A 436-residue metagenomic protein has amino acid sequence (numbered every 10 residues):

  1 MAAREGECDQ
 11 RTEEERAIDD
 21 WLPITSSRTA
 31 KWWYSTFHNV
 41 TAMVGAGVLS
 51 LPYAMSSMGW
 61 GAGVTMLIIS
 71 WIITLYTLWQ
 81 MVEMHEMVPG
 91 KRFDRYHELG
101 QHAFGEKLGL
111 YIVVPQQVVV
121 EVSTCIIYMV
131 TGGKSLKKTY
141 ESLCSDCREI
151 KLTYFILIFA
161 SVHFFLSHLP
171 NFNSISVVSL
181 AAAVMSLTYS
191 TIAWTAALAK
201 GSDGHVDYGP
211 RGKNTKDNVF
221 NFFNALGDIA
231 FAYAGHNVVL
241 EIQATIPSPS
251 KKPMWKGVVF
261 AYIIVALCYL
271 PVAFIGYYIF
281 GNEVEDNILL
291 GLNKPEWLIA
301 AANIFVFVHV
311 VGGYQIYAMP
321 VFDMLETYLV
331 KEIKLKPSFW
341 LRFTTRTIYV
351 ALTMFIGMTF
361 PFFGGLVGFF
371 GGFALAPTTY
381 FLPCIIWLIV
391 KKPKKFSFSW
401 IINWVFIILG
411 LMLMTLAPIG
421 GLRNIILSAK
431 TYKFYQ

Functional and structural regions predicted by a protein language model:
M1-S50, T74-W79, F93: Membrane-interface "cap" regions at the ends of multi-pass membrane proteins
A3-C8, S27-T29, W33, W79 (+6 more regions): Membrane-interfacial loop- and helix-cap regions that link adjacent transmembrane helices in polytopic membrane proteins
A46, W71-Q80, F159-H168, P383: Central hydrophobic cores of alpha-helical transmembrane segments in multi-pass inner-membrane proteins across all
V48, S57-M58, H168-L169, P247-S248 (+1 more regions): Helix-loop interface residues and adjacent transmembrane-helix termini in multi-pass membrane transporters, primarily
L51-G59, F172-N173, G365: Short, hydrophobic transmembrane alpha-helix segments
A54-G90: Extracellular loop-to-transmembrane helix junctions
A62-G63, S174, P253-K256: Residue-level recognition of membrane-helix boundary sites in multi-pass small-molecule transporters
F165-F172, L329-V330, V390: C-terminal ends of transmembrane helices
